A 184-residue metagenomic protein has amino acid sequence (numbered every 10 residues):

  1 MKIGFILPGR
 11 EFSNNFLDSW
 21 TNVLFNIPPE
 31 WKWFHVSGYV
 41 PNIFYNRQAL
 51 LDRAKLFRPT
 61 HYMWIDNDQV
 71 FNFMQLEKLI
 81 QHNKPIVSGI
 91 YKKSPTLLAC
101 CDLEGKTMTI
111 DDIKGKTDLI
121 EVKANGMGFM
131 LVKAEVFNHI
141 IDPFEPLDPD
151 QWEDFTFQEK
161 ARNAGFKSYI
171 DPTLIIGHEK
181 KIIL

Functional and structural regions predicted by a protein language model:
M1-V40, Y45: N-proximal low-complexity "stem/linker" segments adjacent to membrane-targeting elements
L7-P8, E77-H82, I183: Polar low-complexity intrinsically disordered regions
S19-N22, A49, K78, T156: Alpha-helical elements of Rossmann-like donor-binding domains used by nucleotide-donor carbohydrate transfer enzymes
Q48-H61: Active-site nucleotide-sugar/metal-binding loop of Leloir-type enzymes
L51, N72-P146: Conserved catalytic core of nucleotide-sugar-dependent glycosyltransferases
P59-V70: Short beta-strand-to-loop acidic/aromatic patch adjacent to the donor-nucleotide binding site
P146-D148, F155-H178, I182-L184: Catalytic donor-sugar/metal-binding loop of nucleotide-sugar-dependent glycosyltransferases
